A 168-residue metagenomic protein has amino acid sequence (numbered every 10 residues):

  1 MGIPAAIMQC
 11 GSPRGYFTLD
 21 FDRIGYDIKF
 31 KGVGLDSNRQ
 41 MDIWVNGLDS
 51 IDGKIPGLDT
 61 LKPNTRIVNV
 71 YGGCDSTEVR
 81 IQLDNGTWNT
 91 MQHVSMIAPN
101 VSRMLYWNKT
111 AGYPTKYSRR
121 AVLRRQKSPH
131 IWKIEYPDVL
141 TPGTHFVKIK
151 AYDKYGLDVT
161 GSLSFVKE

Functional and structural regions predicted by a protein language model:
M1-I28, V33-N38, Y113: Conserved beta-sheet core of the metallophosphoesterase superfamily
I43-E168: Long, low-complexity serine/threonine/glycine- and acidic-rich segments characteristic of extracellular
